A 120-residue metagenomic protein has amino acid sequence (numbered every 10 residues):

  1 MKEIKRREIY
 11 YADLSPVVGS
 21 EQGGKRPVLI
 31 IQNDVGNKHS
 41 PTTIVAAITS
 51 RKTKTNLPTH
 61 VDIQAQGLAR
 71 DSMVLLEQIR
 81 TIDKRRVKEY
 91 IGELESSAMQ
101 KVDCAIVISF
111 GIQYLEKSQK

Functional and structural regions predicted by a protein language model:
M1-K120: Conserved functional hotspots at enzyme active or ligand-binding sites that engage polyanionic ligands
